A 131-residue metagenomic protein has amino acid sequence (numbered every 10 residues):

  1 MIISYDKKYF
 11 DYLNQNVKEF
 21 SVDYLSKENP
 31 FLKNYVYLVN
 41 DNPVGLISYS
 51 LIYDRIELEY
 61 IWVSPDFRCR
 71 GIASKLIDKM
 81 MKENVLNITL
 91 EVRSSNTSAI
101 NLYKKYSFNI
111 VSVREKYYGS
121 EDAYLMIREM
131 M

Functional and structural regions predicted by a protein language model:
M1-D66, S74-K79: Acetyl-CoA-dependent GNAT
F31, D54, N96, Y117-D122: Short acidic/glycine-enriched loop/turn segments that link adjacent beta-strands
Y60-K75, R93-N101, K105-Y106: Conserved glycine-rich acetyl-CoA-binding loop
E83-S94: Conserved GNAT acetyl-CoA-binding A-motif
E91-R93, K104-L125: Conserved catalytic-core motifs of GNAT/GCN5-like acyltransferases
E129-M131: Generic C-terminal helix-cap and adjacent flexible tail
